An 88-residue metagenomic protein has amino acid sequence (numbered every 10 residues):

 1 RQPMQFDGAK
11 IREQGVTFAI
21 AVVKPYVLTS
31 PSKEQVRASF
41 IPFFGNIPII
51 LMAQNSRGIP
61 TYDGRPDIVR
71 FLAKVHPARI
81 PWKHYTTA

Functional and structural regions predicted by a protein language model:
R1-A88: A cross-kingdom feature that marks ATP-driven nucleic-acid transaction machinery
